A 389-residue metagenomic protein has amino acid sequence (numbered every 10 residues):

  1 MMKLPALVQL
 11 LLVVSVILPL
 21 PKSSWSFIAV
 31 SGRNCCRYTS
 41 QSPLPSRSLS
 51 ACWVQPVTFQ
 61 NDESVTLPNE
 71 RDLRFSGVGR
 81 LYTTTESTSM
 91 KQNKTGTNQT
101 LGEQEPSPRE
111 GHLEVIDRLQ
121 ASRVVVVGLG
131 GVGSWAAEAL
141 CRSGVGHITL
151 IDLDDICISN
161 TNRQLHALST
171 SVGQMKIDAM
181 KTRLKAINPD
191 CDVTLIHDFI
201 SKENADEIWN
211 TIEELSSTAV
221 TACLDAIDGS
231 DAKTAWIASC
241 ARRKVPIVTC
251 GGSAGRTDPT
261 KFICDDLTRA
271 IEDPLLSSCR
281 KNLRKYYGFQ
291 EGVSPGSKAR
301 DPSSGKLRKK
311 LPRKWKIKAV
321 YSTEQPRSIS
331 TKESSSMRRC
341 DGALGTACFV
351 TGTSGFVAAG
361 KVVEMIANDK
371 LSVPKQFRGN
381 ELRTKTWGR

Functional and structural regions predicted by a protein language model:
M2-Y38: N-terminal chloroplast transit peptides
P56-V125: N-terminal charged helix/coil linker that caps or initiates catalytic domains
V126-L129, L150: Hydrophobic Val/Ile/Leu positions in short beta-strands of Rossmann-like dinucleotide-binding domains
V132: Hydrophobic/small residue at the entry helix of a nucleotide-binding pocket
R142-H147: Conserved S-adenosyl-L-methionine
D152-N188: Glycine-rich phosphate-binding loop and adjoining beta1-alpha1-beta2 segment of Rossmann-like nucleotide-binding folds
I177-A219, I227-S230: A structured beta-alpha segment of the ubiquitous adenosine-cofactor-binding alpha/beta core
S216, V220-F349, T353: E1/E1-like adenylate-forming module used to activate ubiquitin-like modifiers and sulfur-carrier proteins
